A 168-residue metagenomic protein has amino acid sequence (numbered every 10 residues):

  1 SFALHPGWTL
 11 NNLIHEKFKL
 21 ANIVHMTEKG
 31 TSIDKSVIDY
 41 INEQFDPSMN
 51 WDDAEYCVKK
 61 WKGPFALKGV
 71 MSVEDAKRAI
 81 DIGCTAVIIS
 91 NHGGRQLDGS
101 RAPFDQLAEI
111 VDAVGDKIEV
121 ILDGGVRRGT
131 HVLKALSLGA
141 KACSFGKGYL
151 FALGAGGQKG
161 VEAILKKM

Functional and structural regions predicted by a protein language model:
S1-D81, G93-Q96, D105: Active-site entrance/lid segments in N-terminal catalytic domains of soluble metabolic enzymes
K19-N22, D52, D105-L122, V126-M168: Alpha/beta catalytic cores of nucleotide-metabolism and tRNA/nucleoside-modifying enzymes
I38, N91-R101, L150-G154: Glycine-rich, proline-tolerant flexible connector loops at the mouths of alpha/beta enzymes
C57, A79, V87, I110 (+1 more regions): Conserved, mostly hydrophobic/aromatic
W61-P64, C84-T85, D116-I118, K141: Short, well-ordered coil/turn segments that N-cap beta-strands
G83, N91, G139: Conserved functional loop/turn residues at catalytic and ligand-binding sites
A86, G99-L107: Second-shell residues forming the walls of enzyme active-site clefts
